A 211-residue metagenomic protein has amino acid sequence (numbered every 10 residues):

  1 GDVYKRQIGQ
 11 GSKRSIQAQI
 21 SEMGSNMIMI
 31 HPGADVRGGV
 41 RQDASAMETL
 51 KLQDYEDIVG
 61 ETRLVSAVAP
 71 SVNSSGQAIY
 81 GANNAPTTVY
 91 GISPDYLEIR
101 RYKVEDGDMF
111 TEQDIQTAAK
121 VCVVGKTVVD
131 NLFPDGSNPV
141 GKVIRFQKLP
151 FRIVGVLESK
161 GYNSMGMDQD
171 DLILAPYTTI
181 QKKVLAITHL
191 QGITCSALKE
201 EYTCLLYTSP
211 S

Functional and structural regions predicted by a protein language model:
G1-D2, G9, G24, G33 (+4 more regions): Glycine-centered small-residue hotspots that permit tight backbone geometry or close packing
G1-Q7, Y207-S211: Conserved small/polar residues in nucleotide/adenosyl-binding loops
Y4, A67-N73, M109, E158 (+1 more regions): Hydrophobic/anchoring residues in structured secondary elements
Y4-I8, S21, I30, T88 (+4 more regions): Generic detector of intrinsically disordered, low-complexity, polar/charged segments
R6, R14, N83, I187 (+1 more regions): Non-catalytic, surface-exposed connector residues within folded enzymatic/regulatory domains
I8, A46, A67, G141-K142 (+1 more regions): N-terminal hydrophobic targeting segments
Q10-T88, I92-E98, D130-N131, Q181-K182: Hydrophobic, regular-secondary-structure patches
D95-D114, A118-P210: Mid-to-C-terminal secondary-structure elements that act as membrane-proximal/extracytoplasmic interface segments
